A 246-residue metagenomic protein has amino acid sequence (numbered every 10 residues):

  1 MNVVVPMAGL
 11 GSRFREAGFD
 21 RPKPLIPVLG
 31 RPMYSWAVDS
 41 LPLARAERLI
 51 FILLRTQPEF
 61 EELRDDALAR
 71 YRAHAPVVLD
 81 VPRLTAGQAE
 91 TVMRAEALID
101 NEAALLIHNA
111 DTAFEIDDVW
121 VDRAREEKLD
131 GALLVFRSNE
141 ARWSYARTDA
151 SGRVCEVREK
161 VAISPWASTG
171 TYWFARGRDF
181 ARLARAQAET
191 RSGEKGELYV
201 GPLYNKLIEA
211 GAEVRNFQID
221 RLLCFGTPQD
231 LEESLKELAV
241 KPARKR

Functional and structural regions predicted by a protein language model:
M1-V3, C155, S168-R246: Conserved alpha/beta core of the MobA/IspD/sugar-nucleotide pyrophosphorylase nucleotidyltransferase superfamily
N2-V5, R13-R15, I26-P27, R31-I107: Conserved N-terminal catalytic core of the sugar/cofactor nucleotidyltransferase
F19-P24: Short alpha-helical oligomerization interface
L25, A146-T148, N216: A structural signal for short hydrophobic beta-strand segments in well-ordered beta-sheet cores
A67-R72, T148, L207-I208: Short, conserved catalytic or adaptor-binding loops enriched in Gly and charged residues
R83-Q88, A141, L222-F225: A short acidic, often aromatic-flanked loop/helix-cap motif at beta-alpha or helix-coil junctions that lines enzyme
N109-A113: The conserved acidic donor/metal-binding loop of glycosyltransferases
F114-R191: Conserved core of the sugar-phosphate nucleotidyltransferase
